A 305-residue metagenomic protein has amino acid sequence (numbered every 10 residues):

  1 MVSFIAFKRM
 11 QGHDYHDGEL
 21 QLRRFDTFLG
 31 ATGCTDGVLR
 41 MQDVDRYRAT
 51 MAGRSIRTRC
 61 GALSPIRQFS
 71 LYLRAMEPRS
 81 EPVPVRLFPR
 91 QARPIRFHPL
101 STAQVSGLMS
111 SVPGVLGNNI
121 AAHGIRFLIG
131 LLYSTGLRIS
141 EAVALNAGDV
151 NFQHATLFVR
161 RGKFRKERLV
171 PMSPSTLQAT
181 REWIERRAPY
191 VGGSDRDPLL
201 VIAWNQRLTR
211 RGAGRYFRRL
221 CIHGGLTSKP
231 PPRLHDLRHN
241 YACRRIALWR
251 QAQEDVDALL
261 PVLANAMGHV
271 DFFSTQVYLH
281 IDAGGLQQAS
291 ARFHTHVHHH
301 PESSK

Functional and structural regions predicted by a protein language model:
M1-K305: Conserved catalytic core of the tyrosine transesterase superfamily
